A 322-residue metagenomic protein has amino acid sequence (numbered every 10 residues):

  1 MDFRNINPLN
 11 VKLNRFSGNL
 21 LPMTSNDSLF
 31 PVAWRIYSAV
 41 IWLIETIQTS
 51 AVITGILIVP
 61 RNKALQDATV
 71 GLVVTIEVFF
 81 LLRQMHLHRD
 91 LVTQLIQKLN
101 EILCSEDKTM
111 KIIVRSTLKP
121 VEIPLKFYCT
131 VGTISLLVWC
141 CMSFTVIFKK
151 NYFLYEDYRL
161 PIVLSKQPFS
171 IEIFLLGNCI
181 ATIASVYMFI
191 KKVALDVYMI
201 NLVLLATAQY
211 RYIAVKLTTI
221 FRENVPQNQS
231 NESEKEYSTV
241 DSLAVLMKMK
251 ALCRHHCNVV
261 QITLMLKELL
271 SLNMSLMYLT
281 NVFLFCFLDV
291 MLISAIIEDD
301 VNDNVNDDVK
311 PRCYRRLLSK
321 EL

Functional and structural regions predicted by a protein language model:
M1-A68, E101-L202, A208, Y212 (+4 more regions): Helix-loop-helix junctions within predominantly alpha-helical proteins
V74, F79-D90, Q94: Membrane-cytosol interface segments
V78, F285-L288: Hydrophobic transmembrane alpha-helices of multi-pass small-molecule transporters
L87, L91, L95, L99 (+2 more regions): Transmembrane helical bundles of ABC transporters
L87-H88, M247-K250, D299: Conserved, non-catalytic sequence blocks in retroelement Pol enzymes and Pol-derived host proteins
Q94-C104, Y212-V215, T219, A251-M265: Short amphipathic alpha-helical coupling elements at transmembrane boundaries
T130, S275, L279-V282: Hydrophobic residues within alpha-helical transmembrane segments of multi-pass solute transporters/permease subunits
S230-N273: Intracellular effector-coupling site of seven-transmembrane GPCRs, centered on the ICL3-to-TM6 transition
